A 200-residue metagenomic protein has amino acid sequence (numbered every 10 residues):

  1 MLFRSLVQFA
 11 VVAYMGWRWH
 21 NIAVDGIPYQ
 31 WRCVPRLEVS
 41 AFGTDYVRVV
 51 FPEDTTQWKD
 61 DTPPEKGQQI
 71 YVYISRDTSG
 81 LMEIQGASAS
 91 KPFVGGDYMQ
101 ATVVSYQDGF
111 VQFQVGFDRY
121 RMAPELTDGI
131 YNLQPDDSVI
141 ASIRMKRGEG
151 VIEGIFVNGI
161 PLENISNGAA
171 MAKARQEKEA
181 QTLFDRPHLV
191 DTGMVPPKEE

Functional and structural regions predicted by a protein language model:
V11-C33: Aromatic-capped interface at the extracytoplasmic side of an N-terminal signal-anchor transmembrane helix
G26-P28, Y46, G67-Q69, S79 (+1 more regions): Extracytoplasmic
R32-P63: Short extracytoplasmic
V50, P63-R76: Anionic-ligand-binding alpha/beta catalytic cores of soluble enzymes and soluble regulatory domains that recognize
T55-K66, S79-Q85, G150-I152: Short, Lys/Arg- and Gly-enriched loop/turn segments at beta-strand edges
V72-S75, M82-A87, G95-E200: Extracytoplasmic/periplasmic terminal helices and flexible tails
